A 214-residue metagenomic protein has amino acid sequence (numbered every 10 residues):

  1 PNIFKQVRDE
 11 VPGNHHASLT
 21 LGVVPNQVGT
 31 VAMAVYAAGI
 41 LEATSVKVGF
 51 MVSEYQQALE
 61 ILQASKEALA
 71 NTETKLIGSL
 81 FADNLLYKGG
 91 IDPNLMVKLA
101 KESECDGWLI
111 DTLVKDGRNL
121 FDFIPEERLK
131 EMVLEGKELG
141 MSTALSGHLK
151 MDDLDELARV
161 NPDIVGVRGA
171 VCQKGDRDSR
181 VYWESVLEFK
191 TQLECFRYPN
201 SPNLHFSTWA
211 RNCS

Functional and structural regions predicted by a protein language model:
F4, E54-K66, V167-W209, C213: C-terminal helical cap(s) of enzyme catalytic domains, especially alpha/beta-barrels
K5-P12, L62-N71, K101, K130-E138 (+1 more regions): Surface-exposed amphipathic alpha-helices with a cationic face
N14-H16, G22-L120, E135-L139: Conserved anion-binding
Y36-V46, K130, L134-E135, A158-A170: Short, electropositive alpha-helical surface patch
A37, L99, E156-R159, E188: Well-formed, non-transmembrane alpha-helical positions, independent of function
F50, T112, G147-L149, R168-A170: Short secondary-structure boundary segments
L86-Y87, N119-I124, M151-R159, G166: Active-site-adjacent loop and "lid" segments of alpha/beta metabolic enzymes
C105-R128, C172-V181: Glycine/Thr-rich beta-alpha phosphate-binding loop at enzyme active sites
